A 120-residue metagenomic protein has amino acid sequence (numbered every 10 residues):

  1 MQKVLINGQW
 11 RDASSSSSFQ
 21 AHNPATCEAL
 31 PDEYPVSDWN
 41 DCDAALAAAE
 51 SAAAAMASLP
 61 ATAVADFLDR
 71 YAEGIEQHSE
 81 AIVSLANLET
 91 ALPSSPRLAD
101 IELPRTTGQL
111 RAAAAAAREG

Functional and structural regions predicted by a protein language model:
M1-G120: N-terminal Rossmann-like NAD(P)+-binding subdomain of aldehyde/semialdehyde dehydrogenases
